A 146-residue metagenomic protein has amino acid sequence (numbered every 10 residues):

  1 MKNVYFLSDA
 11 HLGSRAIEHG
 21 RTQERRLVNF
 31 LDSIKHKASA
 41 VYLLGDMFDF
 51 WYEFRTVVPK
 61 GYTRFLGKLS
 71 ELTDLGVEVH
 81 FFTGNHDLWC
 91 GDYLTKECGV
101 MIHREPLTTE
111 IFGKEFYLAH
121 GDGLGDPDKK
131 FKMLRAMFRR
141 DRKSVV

Functional and structural regions predicted by a protein language model:
K2-N3, L7-I111: Core catalytic region of metal-dependent phosphoesterases/phosphodiesterases, especially metallo-beta-lactamase-like
F6, E115-A119, G125-D126: Short hydrophobic-aromatic micro-motifs
A16, P106, I111-E115, D128 (+1 more regions): Solvent-exposed, flexible loop/coil residues
D32, K68-L69, K114, L134-A136 (+1 more regions): Short, charged/polar low-complexity linear motifs in solvent-exposed/disordered segments
G121-V146: Active-site-proximal loop/helix segment associated with metal-binding centers of metalloenzymes
